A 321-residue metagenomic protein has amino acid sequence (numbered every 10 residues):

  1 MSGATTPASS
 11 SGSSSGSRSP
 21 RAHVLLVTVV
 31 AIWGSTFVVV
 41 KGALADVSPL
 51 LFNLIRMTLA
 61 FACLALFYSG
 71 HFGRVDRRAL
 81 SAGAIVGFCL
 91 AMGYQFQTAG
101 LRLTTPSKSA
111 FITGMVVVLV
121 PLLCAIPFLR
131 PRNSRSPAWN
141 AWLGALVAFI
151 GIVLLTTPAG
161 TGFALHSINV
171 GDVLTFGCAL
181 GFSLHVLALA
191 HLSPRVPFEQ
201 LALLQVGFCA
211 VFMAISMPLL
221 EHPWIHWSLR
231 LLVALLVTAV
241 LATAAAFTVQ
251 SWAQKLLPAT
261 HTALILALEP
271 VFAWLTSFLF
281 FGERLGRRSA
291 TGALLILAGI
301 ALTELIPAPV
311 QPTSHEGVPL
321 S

Functional and structural regions predicted by a protein language model:
S2, R21, D46-M92, V117-C124 (+4 more regions): Transmembrane alpha-helices of multi-pass small-molecule transport proteins
S2-L54, I85-F88, M92, F96 (+3 more regions): Glycine-/small-residue-enriched transmembrane alpha-helix faces in small-molecule transporters and effluxers
S2-T6, S11, S15, M57 (+2 more regions): C-terminal-most transmembrane helix of multi-pass membrane proteins
R18-H23, D46-L50, L54, V75-S81 (+4 more regions): Juxtamembrane helix-entry segments on the extracytoplasmic side of multipass membrane proteins
V27-S35, V39, F67, A84-L103 (+6 more regions): Hydrophobic alpha-helical transmembrane segments of multi-pass membrane transport proteins, especially secondary
V38, F61-L64, V120-L122, I126-F128 (+4 more regions): Transmembrane alpha-helical segments that form core, pore/gating elements of small-molecule transporters/exporters
C63-G73, V116-L143, V271-T291: C-terminal transmembrane-helix exit sites in multi-pass transporters
L64, A84, M115, P137-A159 (+4 more regions): Hydrophobic transmembrane alpha-helices of multi-pass small-molecule transport proteins
